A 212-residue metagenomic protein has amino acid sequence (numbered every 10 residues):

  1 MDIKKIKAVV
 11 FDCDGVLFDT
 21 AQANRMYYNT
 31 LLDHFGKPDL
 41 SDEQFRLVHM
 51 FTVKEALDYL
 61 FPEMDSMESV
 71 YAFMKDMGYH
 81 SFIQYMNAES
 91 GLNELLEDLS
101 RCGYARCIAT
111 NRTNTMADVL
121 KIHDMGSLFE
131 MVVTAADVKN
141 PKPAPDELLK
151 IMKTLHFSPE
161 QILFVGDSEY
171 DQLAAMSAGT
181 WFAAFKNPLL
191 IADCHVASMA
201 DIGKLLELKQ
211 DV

Functional and structural regions predicted by a protein language model:
M1-A8, E97-S100, T113, D118-V212: Asp-based, Mg2+/Mn2+-dependent phosphohydrolase catalytic module
D2-E94, D98-C102, G126: N-terminal helical cap/lid subdomain that shapes the substrate entry/recognition surface in HAD-like hydrolases
V16, T20, T110, T180: Ser/Thr-centric signal marking residues that sit in or immediately flank functional binding/regulatory motifs
A23, S69, T110-N111, K142 (+1 more regions): A generic alpha-helix signature
A88, A109, N140: Residue-level marker of regulatory loop/turn positions in helix-turn-helix DNA-binding domains and in histidine
